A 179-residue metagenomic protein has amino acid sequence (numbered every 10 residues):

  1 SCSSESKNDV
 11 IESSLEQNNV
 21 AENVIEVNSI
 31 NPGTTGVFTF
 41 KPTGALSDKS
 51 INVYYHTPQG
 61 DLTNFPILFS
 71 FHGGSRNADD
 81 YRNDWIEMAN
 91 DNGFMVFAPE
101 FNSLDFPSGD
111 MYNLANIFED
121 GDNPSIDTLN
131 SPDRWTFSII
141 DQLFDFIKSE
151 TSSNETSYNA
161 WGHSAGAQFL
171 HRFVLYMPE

Functional and structural regions predicted by a protein language model:
C2-I67, D79-D80, D91-N92, P124-I139 (+1 more regions): A domain-start/cap signature at the N-terminus of enzymes
N64-S157: Serine-hydrolase catalytic machinery in alpha/beta-hydrolase-like enzymes
